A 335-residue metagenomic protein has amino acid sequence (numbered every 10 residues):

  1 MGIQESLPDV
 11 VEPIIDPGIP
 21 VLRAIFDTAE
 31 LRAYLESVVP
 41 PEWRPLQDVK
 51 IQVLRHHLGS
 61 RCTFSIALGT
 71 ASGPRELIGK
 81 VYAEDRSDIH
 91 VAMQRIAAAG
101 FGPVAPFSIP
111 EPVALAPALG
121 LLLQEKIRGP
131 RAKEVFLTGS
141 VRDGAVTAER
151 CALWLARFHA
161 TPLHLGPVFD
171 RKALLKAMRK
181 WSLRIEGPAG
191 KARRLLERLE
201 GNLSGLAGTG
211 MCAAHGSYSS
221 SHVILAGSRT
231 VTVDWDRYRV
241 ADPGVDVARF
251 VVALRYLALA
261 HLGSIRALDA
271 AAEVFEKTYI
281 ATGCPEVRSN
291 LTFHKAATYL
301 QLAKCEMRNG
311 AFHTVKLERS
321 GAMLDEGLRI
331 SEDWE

Functional and structural regions predicted by a protein language model:
M1-V53: Juxta-kinase regulatory segment immediately upstream of eukaryotic protein kinase catalytic domains
F26-Q47, F101, H164-G216, A281: An alpha-helical support segment within catalytic cores of ATP-dependent transferases
Q52-A173, A207-G208, A213, A226: ATP-binding pocket architecture of kinase catalytic cores
E84, L115-G144, A156-H164, M178-G190 (+2 more regions): A glycine-centered beta->alpha junction motif in the catalytic cores of kinase/phosphotransferase enzymes
M211-A213, A226-E273, G321: Active-site Asp-x-Gly
S217, S221-I224: Catalytic-loop signature of eukaryotic-like protein kinases
V247-G283, A297-T314: Active-site activation/catalytic loop segments of kinase-like enzymes and analogous catalytic loops in related
C284-A296: All-alpha amphipathic helical-bundle segments outside canonical DNA-binding/catalytic cores that form hydrophobic
